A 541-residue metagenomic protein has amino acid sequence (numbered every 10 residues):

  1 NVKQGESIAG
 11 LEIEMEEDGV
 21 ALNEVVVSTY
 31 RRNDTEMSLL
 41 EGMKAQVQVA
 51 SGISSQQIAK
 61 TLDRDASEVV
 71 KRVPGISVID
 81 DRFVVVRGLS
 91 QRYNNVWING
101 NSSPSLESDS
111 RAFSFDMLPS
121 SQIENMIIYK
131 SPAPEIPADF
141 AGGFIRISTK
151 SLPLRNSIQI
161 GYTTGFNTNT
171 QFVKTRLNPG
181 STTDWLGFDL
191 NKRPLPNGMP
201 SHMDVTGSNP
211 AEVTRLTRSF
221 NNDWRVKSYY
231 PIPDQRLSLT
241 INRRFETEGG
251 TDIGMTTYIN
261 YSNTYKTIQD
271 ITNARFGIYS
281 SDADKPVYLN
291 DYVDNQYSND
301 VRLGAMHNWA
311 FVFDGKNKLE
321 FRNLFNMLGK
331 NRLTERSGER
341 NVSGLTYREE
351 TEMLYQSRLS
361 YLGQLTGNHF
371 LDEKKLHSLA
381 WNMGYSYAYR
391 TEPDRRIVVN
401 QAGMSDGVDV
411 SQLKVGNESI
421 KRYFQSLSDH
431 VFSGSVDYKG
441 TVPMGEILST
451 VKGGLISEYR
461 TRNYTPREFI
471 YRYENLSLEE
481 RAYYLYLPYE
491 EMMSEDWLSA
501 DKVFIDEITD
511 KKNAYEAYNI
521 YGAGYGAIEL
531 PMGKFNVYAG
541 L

Functional and structural regions predicted by a protein language model:
G5-A59, Q91: Short, acidic, small-residue-rich periplasmic hinge/interaction motif at the N-terminus of Gram-negative outer-membrane
A9-E14, A66-V69, V84-V85, A112-D116 (+2 more regions): N-terminal periplasmic accessory domains that precede and gate Gram-negative outer-membrane beta-barrel machines
D65-S102, N125, G143-S148: Extracytoplasmic beta-strand/coil segments of soluble accessory domains associated with Gram-negative outer-membrane
R72-P74, N101-K130, K150, R176: Short acidic/polar hinge/loop motifs at secondary-structure boundaries that mediate gating or recognition
L106-E107, V213-N222, Y279-N290, G338-E350 (+2 more regions): Flexible, solvent-exposed coil segments and beta strand-coil junctions, predominantly the extracellular/periplasmic
P134-D223, K227-P233, T251-G254: N-terminal, post-signal-peptide soluble/periplasmic segments of Gram-negative outer-membrane pore/transport systems
N209-T334, Y361: Transmembrane beta-barrel wall of Gram-negative outer-membrane proteins
V312-L324, L328, L354-L541: Face-selective signature of the C-terminal outer-membrane beta-barrel domain
